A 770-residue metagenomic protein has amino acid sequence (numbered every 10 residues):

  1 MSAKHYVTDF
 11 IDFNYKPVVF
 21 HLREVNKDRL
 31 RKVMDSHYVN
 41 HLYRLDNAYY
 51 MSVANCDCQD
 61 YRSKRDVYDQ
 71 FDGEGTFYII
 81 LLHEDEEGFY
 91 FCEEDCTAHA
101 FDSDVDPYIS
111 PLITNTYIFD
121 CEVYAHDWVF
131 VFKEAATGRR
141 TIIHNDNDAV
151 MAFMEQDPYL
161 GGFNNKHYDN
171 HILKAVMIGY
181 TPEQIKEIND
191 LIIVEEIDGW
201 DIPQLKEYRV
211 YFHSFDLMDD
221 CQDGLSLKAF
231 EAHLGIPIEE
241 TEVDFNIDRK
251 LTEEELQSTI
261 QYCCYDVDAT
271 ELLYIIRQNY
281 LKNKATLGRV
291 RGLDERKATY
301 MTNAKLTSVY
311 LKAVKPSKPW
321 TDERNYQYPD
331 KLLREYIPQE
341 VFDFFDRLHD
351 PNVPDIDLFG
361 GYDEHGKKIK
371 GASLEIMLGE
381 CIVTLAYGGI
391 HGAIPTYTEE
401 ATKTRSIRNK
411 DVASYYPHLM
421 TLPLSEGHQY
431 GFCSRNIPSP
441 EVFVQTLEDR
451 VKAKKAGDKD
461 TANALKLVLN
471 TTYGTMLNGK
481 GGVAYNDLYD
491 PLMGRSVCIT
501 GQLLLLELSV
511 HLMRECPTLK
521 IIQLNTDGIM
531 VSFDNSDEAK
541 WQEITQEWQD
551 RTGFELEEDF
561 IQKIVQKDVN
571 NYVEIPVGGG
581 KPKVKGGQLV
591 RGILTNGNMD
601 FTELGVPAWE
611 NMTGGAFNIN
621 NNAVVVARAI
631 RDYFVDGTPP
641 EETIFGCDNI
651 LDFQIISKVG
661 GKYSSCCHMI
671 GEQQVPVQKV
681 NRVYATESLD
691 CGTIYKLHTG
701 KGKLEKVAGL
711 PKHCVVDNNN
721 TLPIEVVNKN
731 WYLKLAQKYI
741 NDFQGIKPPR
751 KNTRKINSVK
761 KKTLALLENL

Functional and structural regions predicted by a protein language model:
Y6-V19, N26, G88-I197, Y362 (+4 more regions): Conserved RNase H-like, two-metal-ion catalytic cores of nucleic-acid enzymes
K16, Y108-I109, E122, H233-T241 (+13 more regions): Conserved "right-hand" nucleotidyltransferase catalytic core of DNA-directed polymerases
L22-E24, M51-N55, M530-N535: Short beta-strand-to-loop capping motifs
Y38-C92, C96: Acidic, low-complexity, intrinsically disordered interaction modules
D127-V131, N170-V176, H418-T421, S532-Q542: A short acidic (Asp/Glu
L160-N165, D169-N170, P182-D268: Active-site-proximal helix-loop-helix substrate-binding element of RNase H-like nuclease domains
M218-L227, E242-K250, I376-V510, E515 (+1 more regions): Helical catalytic core of nucleic-acid polymerases
Y310, P329-L332, Q502, E538-L770: C-terminal, non-catalytic extensions of nucleic-acid polymerases
